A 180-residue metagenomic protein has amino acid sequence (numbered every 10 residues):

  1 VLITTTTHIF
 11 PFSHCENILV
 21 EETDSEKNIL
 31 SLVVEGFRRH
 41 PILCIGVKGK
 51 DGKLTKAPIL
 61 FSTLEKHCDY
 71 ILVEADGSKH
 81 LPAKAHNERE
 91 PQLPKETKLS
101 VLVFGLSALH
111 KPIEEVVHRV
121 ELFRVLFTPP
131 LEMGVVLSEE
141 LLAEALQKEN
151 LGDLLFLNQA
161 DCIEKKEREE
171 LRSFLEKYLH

Functional and structural regions predicted by a protein language model:
V1-L43: N-terminal phosphate/diphosphate-binding loop that engages ATP/GTP or pyrophosphate donors across diverse enzyme folds
T6, G105-S107, L126-S138, D153-K166: G-domain G4 guanine-recognition motif of GTPases
L43-A85, E90: Phosphate-binding/switch loop-helix module in NTP-utilizing enzymes
L64-E65, Q92-T97, K148-L151: Short, conserved loop/helix-junction motifs that constitute active-site signature segments in enzyme catalytic cores
I71-V73, L102, L155: Residue-level marker for buried hydrophobic side chains located in beta-strands that build the well-ordered beta-sheet
S78-H80, T97-E114, T128-E139: Conserved Switch II/interswitch segment of TRAFAC-class P-loop GTPases
N87-L109, R119-R124: Inter-motif core of Ras-like GTPase G domains
K166-H180: Canonical P-loop GTPase G-domain recognition
